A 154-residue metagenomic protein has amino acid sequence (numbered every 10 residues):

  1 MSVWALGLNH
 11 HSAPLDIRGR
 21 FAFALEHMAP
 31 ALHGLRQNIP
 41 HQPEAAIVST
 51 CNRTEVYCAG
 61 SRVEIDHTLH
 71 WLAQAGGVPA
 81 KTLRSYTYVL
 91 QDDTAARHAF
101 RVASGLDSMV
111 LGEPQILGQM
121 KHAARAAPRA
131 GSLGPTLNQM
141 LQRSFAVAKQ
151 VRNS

Functional and structural regions predicted by a protein language model:
M1-L111: A glycine-rich (often HGG/GG-containing) alpha/beta subdomain
T82-S154: Glycine/serine-rich phosphate-binding loop and adjoining beta1-alpha1 elements at the start of nucleotide-handling
